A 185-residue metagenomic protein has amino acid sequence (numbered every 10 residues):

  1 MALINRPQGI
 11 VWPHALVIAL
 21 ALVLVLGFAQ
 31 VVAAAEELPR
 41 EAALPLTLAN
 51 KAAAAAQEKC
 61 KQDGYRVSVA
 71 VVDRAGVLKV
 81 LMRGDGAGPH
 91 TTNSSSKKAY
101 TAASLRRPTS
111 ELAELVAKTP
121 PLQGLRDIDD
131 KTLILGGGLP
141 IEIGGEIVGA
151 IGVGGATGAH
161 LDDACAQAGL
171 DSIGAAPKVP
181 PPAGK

Functional and structural regions predicted by a protein language model:
M1, V23, H90-T91: Helix-centric, low-specificity signal for extended rod-like, repetitive segments
M1-H14: N-terminal secretory signal peptides that target proteins for export/translocation
H14-Q30: Bacterial N-terminal signal peptides
A33-K185: Flexible, solvent-exposed loop/hinge segments and secondary-structure transition points
